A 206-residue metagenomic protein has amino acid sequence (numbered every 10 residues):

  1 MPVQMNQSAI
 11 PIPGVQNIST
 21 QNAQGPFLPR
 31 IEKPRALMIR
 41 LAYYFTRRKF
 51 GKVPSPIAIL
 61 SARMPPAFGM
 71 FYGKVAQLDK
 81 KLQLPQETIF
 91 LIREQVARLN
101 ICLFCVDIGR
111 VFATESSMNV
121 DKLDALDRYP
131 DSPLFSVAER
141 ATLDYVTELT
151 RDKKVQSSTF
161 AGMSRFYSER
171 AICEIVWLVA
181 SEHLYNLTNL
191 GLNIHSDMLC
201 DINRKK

Functional and structural regions predicted by a protein language model:
P2-Q86, T114: Mobile cap/lid helix-loop segments that border enzyme active or cofactor-binding sites and regulate substrate access
M64-F68, I108-A125: Iron-sulfur (Fe-S) cluster-binding segments and ferredoxin-like electron-carrier domains, especially [2Fe-2S]
V75, L91-V96, L126, T142-T150 (+1 more regions): Short alpha-helical scaffolding segments that buttress acidic/His motifs in well-ordered protein cores
I89-R110, E182: Short, thiol/selenol-centered motifs that function as redox-active sites or metal-ligating centers
L126-V137: Acidic/His metal-coordination segments adjacent to aromatic residues that form catalytic metal sites in metalloenzymes
A138-W177: Acidic/histidine-rich alpha-helical segments that form the ligand environment of transition-metal centers
E169-K206: Preference for long, well-ordered alpha-helical segments
